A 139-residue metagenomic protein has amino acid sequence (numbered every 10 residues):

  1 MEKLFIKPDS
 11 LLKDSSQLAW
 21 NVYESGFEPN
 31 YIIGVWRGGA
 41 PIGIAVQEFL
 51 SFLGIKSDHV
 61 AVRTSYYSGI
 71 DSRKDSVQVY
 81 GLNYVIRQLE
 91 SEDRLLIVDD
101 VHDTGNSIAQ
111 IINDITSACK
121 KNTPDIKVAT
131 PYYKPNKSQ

Functional and structural regions predicted by a protein language model:
M1-Q139: PRPP-associated nucleotide enzymes
